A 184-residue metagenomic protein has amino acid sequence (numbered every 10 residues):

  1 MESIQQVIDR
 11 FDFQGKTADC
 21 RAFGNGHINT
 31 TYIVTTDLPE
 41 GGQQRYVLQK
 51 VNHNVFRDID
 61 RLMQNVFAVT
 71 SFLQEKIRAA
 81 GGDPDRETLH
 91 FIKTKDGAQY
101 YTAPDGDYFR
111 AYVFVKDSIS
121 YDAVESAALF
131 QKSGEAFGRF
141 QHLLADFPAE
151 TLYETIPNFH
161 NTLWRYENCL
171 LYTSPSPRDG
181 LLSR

Functional and structural regions predicted by a protein language model:
M1-K16: Juxta-kinase regulatory segment immediately upstream of eukaryotic protein kinase catalytic domains
A18-T35: ATP-binding glycine-rich phosphate-binding loop
T30, Y46, V51-W164: Conserved ATP-binding subdomain of kinase catalytic cores across diverse folds
L38-P39: Conserved N-lobe loop of protein kinases adjacent to the ATP-binding glycine-rich P-loop
C169: Short terminal or interdomain "cap/linker" segment that borders an active site or interface and mediates
Y172-D179: Conserved small/polar residues in nucleotide/adenosyl-binding loops
